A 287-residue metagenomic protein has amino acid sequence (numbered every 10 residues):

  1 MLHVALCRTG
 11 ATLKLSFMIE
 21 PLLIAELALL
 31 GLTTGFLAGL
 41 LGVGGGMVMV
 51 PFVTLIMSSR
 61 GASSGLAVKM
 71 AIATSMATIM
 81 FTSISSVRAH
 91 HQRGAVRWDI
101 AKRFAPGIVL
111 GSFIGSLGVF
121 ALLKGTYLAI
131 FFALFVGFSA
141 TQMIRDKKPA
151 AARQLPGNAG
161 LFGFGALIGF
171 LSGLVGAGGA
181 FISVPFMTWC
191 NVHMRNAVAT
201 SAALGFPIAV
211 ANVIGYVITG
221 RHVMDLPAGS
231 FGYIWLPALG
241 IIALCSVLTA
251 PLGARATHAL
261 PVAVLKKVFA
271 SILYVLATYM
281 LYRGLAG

Functional and structural regions predicted by a protein language model:
H3-L41, V48, F52-K69, S85-G169 (+4 more regions): Juxtamembrane transmembrane-helix boundary motif
A73-A77, A203-F206: Alpha-helical transmembrane segments of polytopic membrane transporters and translocases
I79-S83: A structural-propensity feature for long, helix-poor, extended segments
A177: Conserved, well-structured core segments that form the ligand-binding/active-site neighborhood of functional domains
A199-V217: Hydrophobic alpha-helical transmembrane segments of multi-pass integral membrane proteins, especially transporters
